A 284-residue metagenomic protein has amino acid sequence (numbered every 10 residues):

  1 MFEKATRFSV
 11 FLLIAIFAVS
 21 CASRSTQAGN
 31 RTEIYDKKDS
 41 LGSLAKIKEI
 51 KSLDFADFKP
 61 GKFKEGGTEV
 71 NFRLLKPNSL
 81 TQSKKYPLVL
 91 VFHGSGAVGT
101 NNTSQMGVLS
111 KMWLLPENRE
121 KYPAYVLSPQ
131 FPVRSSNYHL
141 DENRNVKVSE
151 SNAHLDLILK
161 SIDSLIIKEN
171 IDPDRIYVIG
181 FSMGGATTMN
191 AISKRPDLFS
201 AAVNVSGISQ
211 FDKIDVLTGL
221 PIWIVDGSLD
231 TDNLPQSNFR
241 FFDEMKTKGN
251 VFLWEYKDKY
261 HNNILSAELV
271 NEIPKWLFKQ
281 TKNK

Functional and structural regions predicted by a protein language model:
M1-T32: Bacterial Sec-dependent N-terminal signal peptides
C21-L88, I179, A186, K194 (+5 more regions): A domain-start/cap signature at the N-terminus of enzymes
K84, H139-F181: Gly/Ser-rich "nucleophile elbow"/oxyanion-hole loop immediately N-terminal to the catalytic nucleophile in hydrolases
F92-H93, D226: The conserved beta1-alpha1 loop
S95-L155: Active-site machinery of serine-nucleophile hydrolases
D163-K168, D174-T218: Primarily recognizes the serine-hydrolase "nucleophile elbow" in alpha/beta-hydrolase and SGNH/GDSL folds
D212-K213, P221-K284: C-terminal catalytic histidine-bearing segment of alpha/beta-hydrolase fold enzymes
